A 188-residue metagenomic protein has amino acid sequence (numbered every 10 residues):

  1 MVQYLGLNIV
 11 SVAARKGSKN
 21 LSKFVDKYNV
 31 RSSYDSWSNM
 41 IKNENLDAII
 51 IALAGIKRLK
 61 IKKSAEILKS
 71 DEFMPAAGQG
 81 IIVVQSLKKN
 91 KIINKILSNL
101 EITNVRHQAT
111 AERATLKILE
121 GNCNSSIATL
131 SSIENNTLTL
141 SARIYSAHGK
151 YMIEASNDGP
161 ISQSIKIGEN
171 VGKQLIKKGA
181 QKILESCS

Functional and structural regions predicted by a protein language model:
M1: Short beta-strand-centered segments that line the small-molecule binding cleft or hinge of alpha/beta clamshell
L5, S18-S188: Small-molecule-sensing regulatory modules
L7-A13: Short, well-ordered beta-strand elements
